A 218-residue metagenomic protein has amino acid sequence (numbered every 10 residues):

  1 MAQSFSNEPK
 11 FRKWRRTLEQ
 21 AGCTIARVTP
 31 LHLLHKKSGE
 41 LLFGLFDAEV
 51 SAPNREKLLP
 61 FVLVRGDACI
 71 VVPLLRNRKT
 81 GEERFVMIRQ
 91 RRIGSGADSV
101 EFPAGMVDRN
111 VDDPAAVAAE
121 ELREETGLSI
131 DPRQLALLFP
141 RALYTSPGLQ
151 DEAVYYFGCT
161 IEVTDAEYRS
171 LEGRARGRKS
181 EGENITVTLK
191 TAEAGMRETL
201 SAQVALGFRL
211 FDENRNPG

Functional and structural regions predicted by a protein language model:
M1-E101, M106-E120, L128-E183, A192 (+1 more regions): N-terminal leader/linker segments that precede catalytic domains of diphosphate-processing enzymes
E124: Phosphate/diphosphate-binding loops
T186: Glycine/small-residue-rich pyrophosphate-binding loop that anchors the diphosphate of NDP-sugar donors
